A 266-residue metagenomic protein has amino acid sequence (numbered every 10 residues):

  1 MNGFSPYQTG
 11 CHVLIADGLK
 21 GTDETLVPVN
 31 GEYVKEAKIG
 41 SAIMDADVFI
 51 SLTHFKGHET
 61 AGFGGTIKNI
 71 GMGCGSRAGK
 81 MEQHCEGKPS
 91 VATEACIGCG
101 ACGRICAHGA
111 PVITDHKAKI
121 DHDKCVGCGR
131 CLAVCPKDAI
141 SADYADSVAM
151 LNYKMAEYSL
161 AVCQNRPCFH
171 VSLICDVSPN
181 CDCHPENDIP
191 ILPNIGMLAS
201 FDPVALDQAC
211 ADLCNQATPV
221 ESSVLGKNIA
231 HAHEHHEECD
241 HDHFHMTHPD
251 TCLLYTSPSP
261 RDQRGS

Functional and structural regions predicted by a protein language model:
M1-G64: An acidic, phosphate/nucleotide-engaging active-site surface
S5-Q8, K35-D45, E59, C74 (+6 more regions): Solvent-exposed alpha-helices and their adjacent loops that cap or buttress functional pockets in soluble metabolic
P28-K38, N69-A78, Q83, K88-V91 (+1 more regions): Active-site glycine-rich loop that binds ribose-phosphate moieties when present
C74-A133, A139-S147: Ferredoxin-like iron-sulfur electron-transfer modules
V112-T114, A142-D146, P219-D250: Flexible, glycine/charged-enriched surface loops at secondary-structure junctions
A133, K137, A142-Y153, P167-L198: Conserved mixed alpha/beta catalytic, RNA-binding, or beta-rich assembly cores of soluble enzyme, regulatory
N187-H236: A hydrophobic, small-residue-rich beta->alpha segment in the mid-to-C-terminal subdomain of diverse proteins
Y255-P260: Conserved small/polar residues in nucleotide/adenosyl-binding loops
